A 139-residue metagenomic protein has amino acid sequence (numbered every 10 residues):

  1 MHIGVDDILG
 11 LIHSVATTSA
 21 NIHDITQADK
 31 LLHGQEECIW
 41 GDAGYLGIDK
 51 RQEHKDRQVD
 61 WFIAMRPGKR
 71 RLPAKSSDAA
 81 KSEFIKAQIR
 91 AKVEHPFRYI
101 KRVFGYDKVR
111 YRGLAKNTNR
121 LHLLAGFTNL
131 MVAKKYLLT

Functional and structural regions predicted by a protein language model:
M1-R57, R66, H122-N129, Y136: Polybasic low-complexity intrinsically disordered regions
H33, E37-C38, A43-A115, N119: Helix-centered, glycine/charged polyanion-binding patches within enzymatic domains that contact phosphate-containing
V109-T139: C-terminal extensions of enzymes
